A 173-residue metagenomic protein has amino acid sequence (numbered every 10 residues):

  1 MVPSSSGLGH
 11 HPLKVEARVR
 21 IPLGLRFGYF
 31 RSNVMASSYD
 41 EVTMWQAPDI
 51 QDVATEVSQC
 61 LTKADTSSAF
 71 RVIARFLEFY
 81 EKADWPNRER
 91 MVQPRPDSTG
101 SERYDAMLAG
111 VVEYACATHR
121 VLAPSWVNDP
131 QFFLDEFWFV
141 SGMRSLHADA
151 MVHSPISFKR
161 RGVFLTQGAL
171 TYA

Functional and structural regions predicted by a protein language model:
V2-G7, V19: Short, positively charged low-complexity motifs
G7-G9, G24, G28: Residue-identity detector for glycine
R18, P22-G24: Short, linear, compositionally biased motifs with a strong N-terminal bias
F27-S32, S37-L122: Charged, helix-prone or intrinsically disordered regulatory segments positioned adjacent to compact structured domains
H119-A173: Charge-dense, extended regions
